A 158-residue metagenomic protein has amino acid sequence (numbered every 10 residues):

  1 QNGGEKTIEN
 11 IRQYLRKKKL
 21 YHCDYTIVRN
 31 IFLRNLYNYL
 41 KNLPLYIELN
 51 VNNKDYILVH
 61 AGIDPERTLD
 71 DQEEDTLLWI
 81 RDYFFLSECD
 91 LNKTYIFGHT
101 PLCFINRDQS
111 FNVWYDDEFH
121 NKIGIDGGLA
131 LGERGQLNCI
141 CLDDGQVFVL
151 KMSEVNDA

Functional and structural regions predicted by a protein language model:
N2, K6-G124, G128-G135: Acidic, His/Gly-enriched loop-helix segments that form or flank divalent-metal centers in metallo-dependent hydrolases
E118-A158: Binuclear metal-dependent phosphoesterase catalytic core
